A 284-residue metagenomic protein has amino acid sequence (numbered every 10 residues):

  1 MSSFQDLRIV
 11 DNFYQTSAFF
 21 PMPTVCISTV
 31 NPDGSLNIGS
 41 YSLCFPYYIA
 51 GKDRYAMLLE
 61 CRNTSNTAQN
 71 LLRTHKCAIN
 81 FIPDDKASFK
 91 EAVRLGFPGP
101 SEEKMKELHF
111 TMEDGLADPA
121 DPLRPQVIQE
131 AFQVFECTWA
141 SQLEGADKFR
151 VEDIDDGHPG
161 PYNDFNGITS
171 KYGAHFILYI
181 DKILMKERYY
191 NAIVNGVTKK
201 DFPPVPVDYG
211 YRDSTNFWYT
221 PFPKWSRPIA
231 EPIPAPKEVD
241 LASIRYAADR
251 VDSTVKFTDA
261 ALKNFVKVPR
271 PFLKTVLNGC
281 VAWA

Functional and structural regions predicted by a protein language model:
M1-I244: Basic, polyanion-binding surface patches
P236-A284: Non-catalytic accessory segments flanking P-loop/AAA+ NTPase cores
